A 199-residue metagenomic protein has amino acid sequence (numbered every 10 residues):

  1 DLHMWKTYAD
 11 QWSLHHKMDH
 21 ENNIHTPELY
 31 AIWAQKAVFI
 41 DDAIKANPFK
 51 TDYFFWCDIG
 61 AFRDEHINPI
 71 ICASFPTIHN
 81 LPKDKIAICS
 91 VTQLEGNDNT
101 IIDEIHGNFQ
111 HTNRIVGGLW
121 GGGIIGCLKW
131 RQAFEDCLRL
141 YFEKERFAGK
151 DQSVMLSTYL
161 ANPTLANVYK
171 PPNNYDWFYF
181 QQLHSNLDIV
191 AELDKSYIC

Functional and structural regions predicted by a protein language model:
D1-P48: Active-site-proximal specificity loops/subdomain of glycosyltransferases
D1-T7, E95-G96, Y175-Y179: A short acidic, often aromatic-flanked loop/helix-cap motif at beta-alpha or helix-coil junctions that lines enzyme
H3, F62-E65, G96-N97, L128-K129: Eukaryotic short linear interaction motifs
K6-A9, I67-I70, T100-I101: Short aromatic-enriched loop/helix-cap "lid" or pocket-rim segments at secondary-structure transitions that line
S13-M18, D103-I105, L128-Q132: Short amphipathic alpha-helical segments, especially helix-boundary/capping motifs
A34-S90: GT-A fold catalytic core of metal-dependent nucleotide-sugar glycosyltransferases, centered on the diacidic
A61-R63, I86-I88, G107-C199: Catalytic core and acceptor-binding pocket of nucleotide-sugar-dependent glycosyltransferases
I71-H111, K129: Extended hydrophobic/aromatic segments used for targeting, binding, or gating
